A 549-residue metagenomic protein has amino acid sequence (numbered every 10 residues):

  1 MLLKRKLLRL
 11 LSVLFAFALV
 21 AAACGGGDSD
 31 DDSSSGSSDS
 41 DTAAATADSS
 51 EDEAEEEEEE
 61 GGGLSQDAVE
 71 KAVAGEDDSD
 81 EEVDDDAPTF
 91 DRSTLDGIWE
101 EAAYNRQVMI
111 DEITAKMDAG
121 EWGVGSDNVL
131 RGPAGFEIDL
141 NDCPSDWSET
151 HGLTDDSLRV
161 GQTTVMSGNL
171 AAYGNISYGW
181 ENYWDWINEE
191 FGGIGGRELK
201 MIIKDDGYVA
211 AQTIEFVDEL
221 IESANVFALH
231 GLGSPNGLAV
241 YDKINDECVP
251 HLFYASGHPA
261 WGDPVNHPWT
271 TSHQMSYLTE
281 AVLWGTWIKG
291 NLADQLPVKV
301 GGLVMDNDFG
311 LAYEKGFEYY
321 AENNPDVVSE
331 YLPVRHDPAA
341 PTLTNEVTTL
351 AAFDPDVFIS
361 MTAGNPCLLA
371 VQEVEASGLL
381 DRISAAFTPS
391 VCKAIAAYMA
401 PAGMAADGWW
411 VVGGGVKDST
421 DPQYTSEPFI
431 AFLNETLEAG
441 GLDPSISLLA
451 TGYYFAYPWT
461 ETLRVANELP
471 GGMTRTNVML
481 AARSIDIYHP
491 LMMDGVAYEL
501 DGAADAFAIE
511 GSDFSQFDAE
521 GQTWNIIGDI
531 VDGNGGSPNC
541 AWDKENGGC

Functional and structural regions predicted by a protein language model:
V20-A23: C-terminal motif of bacterial Sec signal peptides marking the signal peptidase cleavage site
G25-T42: Bacterial lipoprotein signal-peptidase II cleavage site
E58-H151, L158, D486-C549: Solvent-exposed, acidic/polar segments of extracytosolic/periplasmic ligand-binding ectodomains
E121, D127, V226-V334, S384-V411: Extracytoplasmic ligand/sensor domains, especially the bilobed periplasmic-binding protein
D142-D146, A171-G179, E190-P264, H273-Y277 (+3 more regions): Beta-alpha junction/loop-to-helix N-cap segments that form part of ligand/metal-binding clefts
D146-T154, G161-E181, K204, Y208-A210 (+2 more regions): Extracytoplasmic "Venus flytrap"
T271-Q274, L278, V374-Y453, D532 (+1 more regions): Extracellular/periplasmic periplasmic-binding protein-like sensory domains
D306, E314-G316, G364-L369, K417-I485: Extracellular/periplasmic ligand-binding modules, especially the Venus flytrap/periplasmic-binding
